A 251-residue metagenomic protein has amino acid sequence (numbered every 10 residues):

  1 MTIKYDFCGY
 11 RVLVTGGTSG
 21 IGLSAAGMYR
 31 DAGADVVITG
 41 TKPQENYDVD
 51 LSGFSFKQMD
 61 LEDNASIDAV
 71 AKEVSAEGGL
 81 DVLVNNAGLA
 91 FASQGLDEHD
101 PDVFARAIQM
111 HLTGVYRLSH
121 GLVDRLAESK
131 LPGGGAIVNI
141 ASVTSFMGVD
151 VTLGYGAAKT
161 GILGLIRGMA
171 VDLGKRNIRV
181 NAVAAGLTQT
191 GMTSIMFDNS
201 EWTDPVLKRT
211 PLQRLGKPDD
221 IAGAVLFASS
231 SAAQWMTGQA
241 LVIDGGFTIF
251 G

Functional and structural regions predicted by a protein language model:
T2-I3, S93, M147, L226 (+1 more regions): Short C-terminal tail/terminal secondary-structure segment of NAD(P)H-dependent dehydrogenase/reductase domains
T18-S19: Conserved glycine-rich cofactor-binding loop
Q94-L96, D100-I108, V206: Substrate-binding pocket helix/loop in short-chain dehydrogenase/reductase
S119, A158, I166: Active-site helix of classical SDR
D124, V171-K175, Q234: Alpha-helical segment proximal to the catalytic Tyr-Lys
S142: Residue(s) in the substrate-gating loop at a strand-loop-helix junction that position the organic substrate next
A182, D204-A232, M236, G245: C-terminal helical subdomain
